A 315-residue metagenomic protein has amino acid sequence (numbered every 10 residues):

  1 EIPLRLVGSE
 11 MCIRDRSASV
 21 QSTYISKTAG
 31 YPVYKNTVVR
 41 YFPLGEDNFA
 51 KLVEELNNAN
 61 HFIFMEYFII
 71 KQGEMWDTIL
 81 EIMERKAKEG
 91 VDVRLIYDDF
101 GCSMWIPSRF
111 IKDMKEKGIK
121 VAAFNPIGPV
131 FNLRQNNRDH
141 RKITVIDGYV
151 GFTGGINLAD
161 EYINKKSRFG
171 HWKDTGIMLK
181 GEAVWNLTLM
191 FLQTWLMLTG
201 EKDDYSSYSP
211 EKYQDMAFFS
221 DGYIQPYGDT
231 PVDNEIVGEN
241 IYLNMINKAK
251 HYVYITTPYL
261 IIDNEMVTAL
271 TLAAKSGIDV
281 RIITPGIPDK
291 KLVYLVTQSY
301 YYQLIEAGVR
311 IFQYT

Functional and structural regions predicted by a protein language model:
E1-G8, C12-I13: Single conserved hydrophobic/aromatic residue that forms the stacking wall/gate of nucleotide- or nucleobase-binding
S19-T23, T28-F62, E66-N247, T256 (+3 more regions): HKD-type phospholipase D/PLD-like phosphodiesterase module
